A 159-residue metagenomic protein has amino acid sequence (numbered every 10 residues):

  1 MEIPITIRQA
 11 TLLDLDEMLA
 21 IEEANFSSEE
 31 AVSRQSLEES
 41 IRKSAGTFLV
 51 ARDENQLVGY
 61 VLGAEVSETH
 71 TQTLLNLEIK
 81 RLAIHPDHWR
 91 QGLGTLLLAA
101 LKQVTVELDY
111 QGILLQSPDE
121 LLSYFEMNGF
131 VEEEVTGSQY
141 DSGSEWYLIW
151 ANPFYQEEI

Functional and structural regions predicted by a protein language model:
P4-M18: A short beta-loop-alpha structural element at the N-terminal edge of CoA-dependent acyl/N-acetyltransferase catalytic
A24-L74, K80, H85: Acetyl-CoA-dependent GNAT
K80, Y124-M127: Acidic/histidine-enriched, beta-strand-rich ligand/metal-binding domains
I84, R90-Q103, M127: Conserved acetyl-CoA-binding loop-helix of GNAT-fold acetyltransferases
L98, T105-S117: Conserved GNAT acetyl-CoA-binding A-motif
L114-Q116, V131-W150: Conserved catalytic-core motifs of GNAT/GCN5-like acyltransferases
